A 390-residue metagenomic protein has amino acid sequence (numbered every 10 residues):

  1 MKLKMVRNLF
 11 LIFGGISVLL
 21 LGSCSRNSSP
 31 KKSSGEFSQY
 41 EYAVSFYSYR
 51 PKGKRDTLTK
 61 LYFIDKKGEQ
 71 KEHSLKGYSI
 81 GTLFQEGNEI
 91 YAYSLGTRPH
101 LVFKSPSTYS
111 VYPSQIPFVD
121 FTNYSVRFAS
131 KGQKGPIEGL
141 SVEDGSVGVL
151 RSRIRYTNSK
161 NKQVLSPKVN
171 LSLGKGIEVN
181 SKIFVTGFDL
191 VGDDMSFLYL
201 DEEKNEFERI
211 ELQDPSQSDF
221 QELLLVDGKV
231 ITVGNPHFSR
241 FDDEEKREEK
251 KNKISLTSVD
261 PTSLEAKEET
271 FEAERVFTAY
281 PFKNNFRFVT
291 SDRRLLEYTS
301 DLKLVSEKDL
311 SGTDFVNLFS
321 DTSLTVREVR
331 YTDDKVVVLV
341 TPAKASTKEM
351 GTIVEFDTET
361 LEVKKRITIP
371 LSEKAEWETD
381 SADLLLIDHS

Functional and structural regions predicted by a protein language model:
K2-L9, L20-K31, L75-G77, I177 (+9 more regions): N-terminal secretory/membrane-targeting helices
L3-K134, A375-S390: N-terminal "mature head" segments of proteins
V6-N8, I16-V18, I137, P261 (+3 more regions): Generic N-terminal initiation segments characterized by hydrophobic and/or small/turn-forming residues
G14-I16, V179, I183, F207 (+2 more regions): N-terminal functional modules and adjacent low-complexity/disordered segments of proteins
P30-S34, L75-N88, P117-G132, P167-S181 (+4 more regions): Repeated scaffold domains used in trafficking and secretory/extracellular systems, primarily beta-propellers
E36-K54, T82-L101, S125-G148, G176-L190 (+5 more regions): Short beta-strand elements that form the blades of beta-propeller/WD-repeat-like and other beta-sheet-rich scaffold
G53-Y78, L95-Y124, E143-V169, V191-S216 (+3 more regions): Surface-exposed loop/turn elements that mediate protein-protein interactions on large endomembrane-trafficking
